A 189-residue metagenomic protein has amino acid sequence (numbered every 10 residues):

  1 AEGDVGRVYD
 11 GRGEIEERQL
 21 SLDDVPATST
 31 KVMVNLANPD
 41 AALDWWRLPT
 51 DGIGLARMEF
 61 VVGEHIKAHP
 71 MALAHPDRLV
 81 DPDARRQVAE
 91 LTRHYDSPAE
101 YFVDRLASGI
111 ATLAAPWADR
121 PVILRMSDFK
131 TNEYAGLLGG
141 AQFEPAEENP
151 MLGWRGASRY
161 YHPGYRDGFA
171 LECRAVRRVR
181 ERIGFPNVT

Functional and structural regions predicted by a protein language model:
A1-E2: Conformationally flexible catalytic loops at phosphate/diphosphate-handling active centers
V5-R7: Nucleic-acid-contacting surfaces of polymerase cores and analogous helical-repeat interfaces
R12-G13: Beta-strand/loop-dominated core regions that host nucleotide or nucleotide-derived cofactor-binding catalytic loops
R18-T189: Conserved alpha/beta-domain cores
